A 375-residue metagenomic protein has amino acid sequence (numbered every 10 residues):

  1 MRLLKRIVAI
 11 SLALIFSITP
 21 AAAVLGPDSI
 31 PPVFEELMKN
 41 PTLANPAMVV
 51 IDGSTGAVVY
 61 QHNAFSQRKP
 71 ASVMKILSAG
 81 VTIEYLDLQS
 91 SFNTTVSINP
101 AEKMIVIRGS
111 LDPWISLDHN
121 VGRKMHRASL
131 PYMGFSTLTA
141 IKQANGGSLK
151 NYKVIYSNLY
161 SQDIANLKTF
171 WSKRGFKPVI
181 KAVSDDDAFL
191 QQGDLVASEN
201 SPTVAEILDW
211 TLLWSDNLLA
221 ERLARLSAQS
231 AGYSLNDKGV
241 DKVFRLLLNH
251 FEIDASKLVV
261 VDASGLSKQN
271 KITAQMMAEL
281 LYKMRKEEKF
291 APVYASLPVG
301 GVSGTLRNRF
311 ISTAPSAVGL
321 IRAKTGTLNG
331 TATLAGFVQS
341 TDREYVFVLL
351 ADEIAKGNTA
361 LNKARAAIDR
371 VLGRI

Functional and structural regions predicted by a protein language model:
M1-V8: Bacterial N-terminal signal peptides that target proteins for export
A9-S17: Bacterial N-terminal signal peptides
A21-Q67, S136-G146, R374: Beta-lactamase-like hydrolase cores
G56, P70-L88, T211, F347: Active-site SXXK
V59-Q61, S230-I375: Small-residue-rich helix-loop
Y85-E102, V179-D185, F290-A295: Short, well-structured active-site flanking segments
T95-K153, Y160: Active-site-adjacent, His/Asp/Glu-enriched structural segments that form or flank metal-binding and acid/base networks
H126, T139-P292, S296: A small/polar active-site loop signature that marks catalytic segments
